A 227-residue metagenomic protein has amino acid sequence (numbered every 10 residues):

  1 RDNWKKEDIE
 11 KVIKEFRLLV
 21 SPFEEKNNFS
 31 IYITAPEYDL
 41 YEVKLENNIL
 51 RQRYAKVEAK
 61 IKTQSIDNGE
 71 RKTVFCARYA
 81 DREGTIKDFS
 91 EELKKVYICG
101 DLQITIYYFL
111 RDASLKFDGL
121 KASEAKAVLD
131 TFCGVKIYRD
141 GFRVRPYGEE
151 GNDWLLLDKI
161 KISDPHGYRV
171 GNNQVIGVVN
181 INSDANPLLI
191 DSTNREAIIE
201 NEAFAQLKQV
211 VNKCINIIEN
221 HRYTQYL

Functional and structural regions predicted by a protein language model:
R1-G134, F142-R145, E150: Interdomain "switch/hinge" adjacent to the Bergerat
L129-Y226: GHKL/Bergerat-fold ATPase module
